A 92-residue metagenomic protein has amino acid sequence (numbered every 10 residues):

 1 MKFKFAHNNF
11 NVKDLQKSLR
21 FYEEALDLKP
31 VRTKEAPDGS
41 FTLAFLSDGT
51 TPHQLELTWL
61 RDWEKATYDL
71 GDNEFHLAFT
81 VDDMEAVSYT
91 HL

Functional and structural regions predicted by a protein language model:
M1-K2, D69-G71: Short, flexible turn/loop "capping" segments at secondary-structure junctions
K2, N9-P52: Core segments of cupin and vicinal oxygen chelate
F5-H7, D72-H76: Eukaryotic phosphotyrosine signaling hubs
N11, A78-T80: Short hydrophobic/aromatic beta-strand micro-patches that form the beta-sheet surface supporting nucleotide- or nucleic
L15, D82-M84: Helix N-cap motif at beta-to-alpha junctions
F45-S47, A66-D69: Short secondary-structure boundary/capping segments
G49-Q54, D62-E64, M84-E85: Short, charged/polar surface micro-motifs in flexible loops or helix N-caps
T90-H91: Conserved small/polar residues in nucleotide/adenosyl-binding loops
